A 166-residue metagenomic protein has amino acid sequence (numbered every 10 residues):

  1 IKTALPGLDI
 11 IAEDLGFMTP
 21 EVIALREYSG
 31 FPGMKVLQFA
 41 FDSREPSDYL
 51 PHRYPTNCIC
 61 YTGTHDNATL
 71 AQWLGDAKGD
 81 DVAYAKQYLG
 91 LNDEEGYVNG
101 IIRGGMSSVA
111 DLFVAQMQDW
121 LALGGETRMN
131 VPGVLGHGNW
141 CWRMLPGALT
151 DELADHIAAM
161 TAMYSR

Functional and structural regions predicted by a protein language model:
I1-R166: Catalytic cores of glycan-processing enzymes that make or break glycosidic bonds
